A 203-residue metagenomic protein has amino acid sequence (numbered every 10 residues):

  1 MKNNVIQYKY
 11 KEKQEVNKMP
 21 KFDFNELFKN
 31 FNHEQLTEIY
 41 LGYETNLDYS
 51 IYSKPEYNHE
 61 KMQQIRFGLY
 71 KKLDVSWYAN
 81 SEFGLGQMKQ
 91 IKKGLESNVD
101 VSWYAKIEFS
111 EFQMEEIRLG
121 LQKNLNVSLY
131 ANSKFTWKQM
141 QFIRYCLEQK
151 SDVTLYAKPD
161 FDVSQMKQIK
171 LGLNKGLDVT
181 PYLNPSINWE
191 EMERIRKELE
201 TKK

Functional and structural regions predicted by a protein language model:
K2-K203: General marker for long, soluble alpha-helical cores
